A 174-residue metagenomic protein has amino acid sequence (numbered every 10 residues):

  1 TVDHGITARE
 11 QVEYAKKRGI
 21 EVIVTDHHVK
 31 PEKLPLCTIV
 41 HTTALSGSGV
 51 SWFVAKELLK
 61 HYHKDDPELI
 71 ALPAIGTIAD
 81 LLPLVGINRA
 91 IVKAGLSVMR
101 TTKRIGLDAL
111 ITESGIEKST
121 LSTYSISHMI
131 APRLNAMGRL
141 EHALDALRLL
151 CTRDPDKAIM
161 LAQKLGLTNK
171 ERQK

Functional and structural regions predicted by a protein language model:
T1-L82, N88-I91: Conserved phosphate-handling catalytic cores of large alpha/beta enzymes
R18, K60-K174: Hydrophobic helix-and-loop "lid/oligomerization" segment in the mid-to-C-terminal part of catalytic domains
